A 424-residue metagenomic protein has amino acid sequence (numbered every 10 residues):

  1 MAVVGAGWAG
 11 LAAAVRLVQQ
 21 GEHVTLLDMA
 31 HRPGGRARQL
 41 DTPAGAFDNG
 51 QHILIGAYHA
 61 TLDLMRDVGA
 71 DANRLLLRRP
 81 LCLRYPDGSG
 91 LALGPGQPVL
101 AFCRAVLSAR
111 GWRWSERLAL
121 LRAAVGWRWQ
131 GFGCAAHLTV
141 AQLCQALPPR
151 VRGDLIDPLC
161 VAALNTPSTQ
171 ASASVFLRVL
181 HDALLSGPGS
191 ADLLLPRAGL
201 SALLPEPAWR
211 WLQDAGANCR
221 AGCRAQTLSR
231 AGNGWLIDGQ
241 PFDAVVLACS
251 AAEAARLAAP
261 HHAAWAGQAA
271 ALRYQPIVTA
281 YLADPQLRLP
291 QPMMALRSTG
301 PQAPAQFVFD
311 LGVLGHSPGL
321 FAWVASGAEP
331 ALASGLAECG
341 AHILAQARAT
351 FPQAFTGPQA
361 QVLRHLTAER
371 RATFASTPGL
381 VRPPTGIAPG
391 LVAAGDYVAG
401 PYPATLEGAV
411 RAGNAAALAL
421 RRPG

Functional and structural regions predicted by a protein language model:
M1-L26: N-terminal Rossmann-like FAD-binding beta1-loop-alpha1 element of flavoenzymes
V18-T42: Glycine-rich FAD pyrophosphate-binding loop
G35-G56, A124-R128: Glycine-rich active-site loop/strand segments that organize a redox cofactor
Y58-L177: Mobile amphipathic helical/loop "lid" adjacent to a hydrophobic cofactor/ligand pocket
P95-G96, Q306-G424: Conserved flavin/dinucleotide-binding core of flavoenzymes
R178-W235, P241-A244: Helical element adjacent to the flavin cofactor pocket in flavoenzyme catalytic cores
R224-L336, A345-Q346, T350, P383: Mid-domain catalytic core of redox enzymes that form a hydrophobic substrate pocket/lid adjacent to a catalytic redox
